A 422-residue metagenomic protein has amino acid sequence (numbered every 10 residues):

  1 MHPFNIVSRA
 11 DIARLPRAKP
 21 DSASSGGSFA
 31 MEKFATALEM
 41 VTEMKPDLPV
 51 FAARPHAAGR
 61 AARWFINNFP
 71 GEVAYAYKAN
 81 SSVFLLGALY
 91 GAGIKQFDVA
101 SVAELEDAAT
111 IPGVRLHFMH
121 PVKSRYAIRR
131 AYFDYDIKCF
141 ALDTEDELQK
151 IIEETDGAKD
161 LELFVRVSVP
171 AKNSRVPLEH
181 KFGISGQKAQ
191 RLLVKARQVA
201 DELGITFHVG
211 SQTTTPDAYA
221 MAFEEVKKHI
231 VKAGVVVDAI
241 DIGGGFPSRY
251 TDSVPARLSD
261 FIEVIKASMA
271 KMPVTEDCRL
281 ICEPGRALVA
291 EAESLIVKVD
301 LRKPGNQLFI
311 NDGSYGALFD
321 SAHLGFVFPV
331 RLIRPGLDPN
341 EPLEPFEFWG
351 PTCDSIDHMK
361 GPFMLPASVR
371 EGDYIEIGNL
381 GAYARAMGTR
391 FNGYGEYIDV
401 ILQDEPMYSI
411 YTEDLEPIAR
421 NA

Functional and structural regions predicted by a protein language model:
M1-L161, V194-A200, K232-V236, L402-A422: A charged N-terminal "starter" segment
H2-R9, R17, V169-K303, N392-Y394: Active-site loop/helix belt of alpha/beta enzymes
A53-R60, N80, F84, D146 (+9 more regions): Conserved active-site and cofactor/substrate-binding residues in soluble primary-metabolism enzymes
A58, K78, S101, A131 (+6 more regions): Conserved, mostly hydrophobic/aromatic
A76, D143, E162-S168, T206-H208 (+3 more regions): Short beta-strand segments
A79-S81, A103, V122-S124, T144-D146 (+5 more regions): Active-site-proximal loop/turn and secondary-structure-junction residues that shape catalytic pockets, frequently
Q149, K172, A384: Short glycine-rich, flexible loops that bind phosphorylated cofactors or substrates
V264, R279-A422: Charged (often Lys/Glu-rich) extended helix/loop segments that serve as interaction or gating elements
